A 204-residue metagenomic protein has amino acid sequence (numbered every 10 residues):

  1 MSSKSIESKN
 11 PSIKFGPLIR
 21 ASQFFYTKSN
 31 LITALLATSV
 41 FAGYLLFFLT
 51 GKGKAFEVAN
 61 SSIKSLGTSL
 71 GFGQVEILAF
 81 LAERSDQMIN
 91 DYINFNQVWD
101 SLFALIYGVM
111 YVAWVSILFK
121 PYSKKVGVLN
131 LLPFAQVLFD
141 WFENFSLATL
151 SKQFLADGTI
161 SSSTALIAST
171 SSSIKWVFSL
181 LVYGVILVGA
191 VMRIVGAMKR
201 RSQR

Functional and structural regions predicted by a protein language model:
S2-F24: Short, Lys/Arg-rich, polar N-terminal cytosolic tail immediately upstream of the first transmembrane signal-anchor
S22-S29, S85-F95, P121-V128, I160-I174: Membrane-interfacial loop-to-transmembrane-helix junctions in polytopic alpha-helical membrane proteins
F25-K64: N-terminal signal-anchor transmembrane alpha helix
N30-T38, S116, P121-L138: Interfacial segments of alpha-helical transmembrane regions
A34-L49, G108, A113, Y183-R193: Hydrophobic core of alpha-helical transmembrane segments in multi-pass integral membrane proteins
G53-I93: Extracytosolic (periplasmic/ER-lumenal) interhelical loops and adjacent juxtamembrane/interface segments of multi-pass
F95-S116, Y183: Hydrophobic alpha-helical transmembrane segments
Q136-V191: Alpha-helical transmembrane segments of multi-pass integral membrane proteins, characterized by long hydrophobic
